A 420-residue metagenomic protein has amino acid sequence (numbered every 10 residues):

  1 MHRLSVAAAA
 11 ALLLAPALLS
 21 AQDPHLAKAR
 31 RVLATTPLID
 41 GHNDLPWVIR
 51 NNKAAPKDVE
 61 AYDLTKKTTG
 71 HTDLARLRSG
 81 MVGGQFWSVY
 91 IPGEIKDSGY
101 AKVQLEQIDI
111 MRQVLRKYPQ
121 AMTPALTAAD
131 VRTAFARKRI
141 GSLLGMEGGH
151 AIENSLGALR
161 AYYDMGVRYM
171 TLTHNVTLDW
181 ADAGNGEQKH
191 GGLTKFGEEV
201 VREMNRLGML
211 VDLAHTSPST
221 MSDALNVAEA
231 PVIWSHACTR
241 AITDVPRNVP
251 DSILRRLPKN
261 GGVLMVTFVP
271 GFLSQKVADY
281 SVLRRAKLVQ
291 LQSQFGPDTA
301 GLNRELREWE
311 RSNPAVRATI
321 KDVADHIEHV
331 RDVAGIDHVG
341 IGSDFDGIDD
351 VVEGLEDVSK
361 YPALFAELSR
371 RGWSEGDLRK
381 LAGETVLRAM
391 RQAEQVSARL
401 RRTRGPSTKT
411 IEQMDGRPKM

Functional and structural regions predicted by a protein language model:
M1-L4: Positively charged n-region of N-terminal signal peptides that target proteins for export
A7-A17: Bacterial N-terminal signal peptides
S20-G191, D244-M420: N-terminal hydrophobic targeting/anchoring segments and the immediately downstream early-domain regions of hydrolases
L38-L45, T216, W234-A237: Histidine-centered catalytic micro-motifs
S155-L159, T220-A230: Distinct, well-ordered alpha-helical segments
H190-N205, A224-W234: Alpha-helix-loop-beta-strand connector modules within alpha/beta enzyme cores
E199-L213, S217-D223, I253-K259, H329: Substrate-binding cleft of carbohydrate-active enzyme catalytic domains
L207, A214-S219, S235, N260 (+3 more regions): Glycoside hydrolase catalytic-domain context in secreted enzymes
